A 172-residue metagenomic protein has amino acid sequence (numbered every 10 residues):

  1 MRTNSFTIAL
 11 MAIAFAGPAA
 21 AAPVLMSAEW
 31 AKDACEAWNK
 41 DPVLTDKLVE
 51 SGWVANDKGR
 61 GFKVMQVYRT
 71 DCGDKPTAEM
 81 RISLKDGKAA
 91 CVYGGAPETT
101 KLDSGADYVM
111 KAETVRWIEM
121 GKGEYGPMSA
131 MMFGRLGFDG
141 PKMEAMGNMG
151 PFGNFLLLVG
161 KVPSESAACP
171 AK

Functional and structural regions predicted by a protein language model:
M1-I8: Bacterial N-terminal signal peptides that target proteins for export
I8-A9, A19: Cleavable N-terminal signal peptides
A14-P18: N-terminal signal peptide c-region/cleavage motif recognized by signal peptidases
A21-K172: Feature captures hydrophobic
